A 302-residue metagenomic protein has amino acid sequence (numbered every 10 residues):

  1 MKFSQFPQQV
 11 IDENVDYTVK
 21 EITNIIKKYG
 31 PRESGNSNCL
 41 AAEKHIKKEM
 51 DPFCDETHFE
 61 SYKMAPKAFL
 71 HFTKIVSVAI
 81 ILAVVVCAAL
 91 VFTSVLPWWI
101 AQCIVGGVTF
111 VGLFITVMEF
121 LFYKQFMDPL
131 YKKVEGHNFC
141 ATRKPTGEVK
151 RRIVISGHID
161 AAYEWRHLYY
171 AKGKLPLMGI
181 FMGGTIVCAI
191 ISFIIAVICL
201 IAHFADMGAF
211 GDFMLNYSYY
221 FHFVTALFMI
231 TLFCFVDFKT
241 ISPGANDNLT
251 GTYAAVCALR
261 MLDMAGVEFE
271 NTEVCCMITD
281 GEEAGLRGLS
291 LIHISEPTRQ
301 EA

Functional and structural regions predicted by a protein language model:
M1-N38, K44-T57, F69-F72, R143-K144 (+1 more regions): N-terminal hydrophobic or amphipathic helices/low-complexity stretches enriched in small/hydrophobic/Pro/Gly
F3-P7, I11, F122-R152, V236 (+2 more regions): N-terminal signal-anchor transmembrane helix
A41, E49-M50, E56-A68, I75 (+1 more regions): Acidic/His- and Gly-rich active-site-bordering loop/insert found across diverse amide/peptide-bond hydrolases
M50, A141, I155, K174-A196 (+1 more regions): Alpha-helical metal-binding/catalytic segments enriched in His/Glu/Asp
K74-L121: Core alpha-helical transmembrane segments of integral membrane proteins
K74-L90, G183-L200: Canonical alpha-helical transmembrane segments of integral membrane proteins
S94-T109, M207-A226: Hydrophobic alpha-helical transmembrane segments
I292-A302: Single conserved hydrophobic/aromatic residue that forms the stacking wall/gate of nucleotide- or nucleobase-binding
